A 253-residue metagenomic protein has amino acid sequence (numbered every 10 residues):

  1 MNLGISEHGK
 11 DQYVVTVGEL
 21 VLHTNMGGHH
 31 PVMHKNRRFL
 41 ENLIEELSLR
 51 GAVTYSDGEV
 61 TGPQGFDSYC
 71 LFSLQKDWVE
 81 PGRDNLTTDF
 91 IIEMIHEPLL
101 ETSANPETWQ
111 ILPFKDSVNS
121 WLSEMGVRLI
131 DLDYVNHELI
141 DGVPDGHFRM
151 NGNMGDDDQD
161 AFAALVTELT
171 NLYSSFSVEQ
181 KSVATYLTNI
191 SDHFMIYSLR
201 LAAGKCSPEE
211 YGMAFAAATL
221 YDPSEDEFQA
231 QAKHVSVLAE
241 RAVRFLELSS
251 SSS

Functional and structural regions predicted by a protein language model:
M1-G51: Glycine-rich loop/turn
H29-M33, T108, T185-Y186: Short, charged/polar micro-motifs that form catalytic or ligand-binding hotspots
E41, K115, N119, H193-R200: Predominant activation on well-ordered alpha-helical scaffold segments within soluble catalytic domains
S48, G126, A203-G204: Hydrophobic/aromatic-lined pockets within catalytic cores
V53-L99: A glycine-rich, hydrophobic loop/mini-helix early in the fold
G82-A161: Internal, conserved structured core segments that host functional sites
P144-H234: An internal, amphipathic alpha-helical element
D222-S253: A cross-kingdom marker for long, charged
